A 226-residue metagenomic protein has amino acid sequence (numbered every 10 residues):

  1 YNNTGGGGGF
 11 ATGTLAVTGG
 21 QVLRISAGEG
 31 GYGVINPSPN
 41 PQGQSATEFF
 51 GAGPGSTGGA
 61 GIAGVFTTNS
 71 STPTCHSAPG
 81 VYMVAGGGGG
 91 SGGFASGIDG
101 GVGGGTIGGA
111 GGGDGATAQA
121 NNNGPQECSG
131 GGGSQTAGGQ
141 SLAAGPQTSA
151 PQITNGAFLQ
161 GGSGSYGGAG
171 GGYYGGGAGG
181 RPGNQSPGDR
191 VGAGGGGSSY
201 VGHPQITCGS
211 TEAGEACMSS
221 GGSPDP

Functional and structural regions predicted by a protein language model:
N2-T4, A52-S56, G164, Q185-G192: Short consensus segments that form the blades of beta-propeller domains, in both extracellular/periplasmic
N3-S129, G139, A143-G145: Secretome/extracellular-domain signature
N121-N123, S129, G138, G194 (+2 more regions): N-terminal targeting/export leaders
P146-S165, A178-G179, G183: Extended serine/threonine-enriched, polar tracts that run as long, contiguous segments within proteins
A178-P226: C-terminal subregion of chymotrypsin/trypsin-like serine protease catalytic domains
